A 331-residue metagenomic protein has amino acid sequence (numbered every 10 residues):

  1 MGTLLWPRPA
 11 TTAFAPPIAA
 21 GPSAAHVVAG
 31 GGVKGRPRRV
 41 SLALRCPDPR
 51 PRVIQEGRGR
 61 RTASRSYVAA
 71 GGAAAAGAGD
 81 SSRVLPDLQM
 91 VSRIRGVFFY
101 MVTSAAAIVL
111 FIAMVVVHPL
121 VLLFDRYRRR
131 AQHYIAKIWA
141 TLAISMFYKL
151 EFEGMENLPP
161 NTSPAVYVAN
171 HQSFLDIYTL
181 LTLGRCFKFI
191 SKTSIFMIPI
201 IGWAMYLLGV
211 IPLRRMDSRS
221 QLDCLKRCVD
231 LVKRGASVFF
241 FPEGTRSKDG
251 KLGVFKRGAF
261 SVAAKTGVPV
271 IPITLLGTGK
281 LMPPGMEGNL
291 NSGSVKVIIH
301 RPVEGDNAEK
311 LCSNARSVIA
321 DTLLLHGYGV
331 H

Functional and structural regions predicted by a protein language model:
M1-R50: N-terminal chloroplast transit peptides
G2-P17, R50-P86, M90, L222-H331: Non-catalytic C-terminal accessory region of glycerolipid acyltransferases and related lyso-lipid remodeling enzymes
S64-A165: Membrane-anchoring hydrophobic helices of lipid-metabolizing enzymes
F111-K137, S145-M146, P160-S218: Catalytic core of membrane glycerolipid acyltransferases/transacylases, capturing the structured, soluble-facing
A143-S145, M205, L231, A263: A generic structural signal for well-ordered alpha-helical segments
L150-E151, P212, V238, V270: Hydrophobic beta-strand scaffold residues
E156, T193, R214, T274 (+1 more regions): Residues at the C-termini of beta-strands that transition into short coil/loop
